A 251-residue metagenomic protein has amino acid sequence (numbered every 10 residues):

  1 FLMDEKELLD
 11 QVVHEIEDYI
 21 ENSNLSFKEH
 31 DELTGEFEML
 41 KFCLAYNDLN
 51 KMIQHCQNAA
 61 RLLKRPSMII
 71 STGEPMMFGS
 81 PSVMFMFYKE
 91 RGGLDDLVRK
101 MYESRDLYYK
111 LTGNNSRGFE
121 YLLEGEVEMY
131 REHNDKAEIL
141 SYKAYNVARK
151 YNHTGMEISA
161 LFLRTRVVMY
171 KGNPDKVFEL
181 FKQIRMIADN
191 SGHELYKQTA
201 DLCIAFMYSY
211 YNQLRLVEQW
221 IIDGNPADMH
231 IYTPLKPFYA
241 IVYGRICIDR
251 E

Functional and structural regions predicted by a protein language model:
F1-A160: Internal alpha-solenoid helical repeat scaffolds
E7-E17, D31, G125, H133-A137 (+3 more regions): Helix-coil-helix junctions within alpha-helical repeat/solenoid scaffolds
